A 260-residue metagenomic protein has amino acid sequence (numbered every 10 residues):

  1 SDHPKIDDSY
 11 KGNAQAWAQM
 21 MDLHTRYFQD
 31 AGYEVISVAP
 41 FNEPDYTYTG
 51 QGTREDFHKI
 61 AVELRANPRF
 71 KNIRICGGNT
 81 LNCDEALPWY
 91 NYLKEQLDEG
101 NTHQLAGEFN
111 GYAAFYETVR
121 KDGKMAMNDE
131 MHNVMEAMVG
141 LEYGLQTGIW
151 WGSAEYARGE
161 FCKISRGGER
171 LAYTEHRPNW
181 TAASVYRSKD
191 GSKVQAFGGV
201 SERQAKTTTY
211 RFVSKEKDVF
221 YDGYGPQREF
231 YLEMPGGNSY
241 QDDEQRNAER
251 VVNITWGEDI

Functional and structural regions predicted by a protein language model:
S1, A39-D45, G78-N82, T102-A106 (+3 more regions): Active-site-proximal beta-strand/loop segments in catalytic clefts of secreted hydrolases
S1-Y90: Substrate-binding cleft and catalytic face of glycoside hydrolase catalytic domains, especially the flexible beta-alpha
P4, L93-K94, F115-Y116: A short alpha-helix capping/helix-coil boundary motif
Q29, L93, L141-E142: Non-catalytic positions within long, well-ordered alpha-helices that form the structural scaffold/packing of enzyme
Y33-I36, R69-I75, Q96-D98, G123-M125 (+1 more regions): Short, well-ordered coil/turn segments that N-cap beta-strands
P44-Y48, N82-A86, G107-F109, V134-A137 (+2 more regions): Flexible loop/turn segments at secondary-structure boundaries
L97-G167, T174-H176: Catalytic-core region of carbohydrate-active enzymes that cleave or remodel glycosidic bonds
E175-I260: Carbohydrate-binding surface patches
